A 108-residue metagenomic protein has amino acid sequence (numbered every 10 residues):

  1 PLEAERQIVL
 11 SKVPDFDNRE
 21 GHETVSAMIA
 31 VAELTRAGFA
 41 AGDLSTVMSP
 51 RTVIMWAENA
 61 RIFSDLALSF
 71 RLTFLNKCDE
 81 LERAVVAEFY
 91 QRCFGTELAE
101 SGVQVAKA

Functional and structural regions predicted by a protein language model:
P1-A108: C-terminal regulatory/interaction module of P-loop NTP-utilizing enzymes
